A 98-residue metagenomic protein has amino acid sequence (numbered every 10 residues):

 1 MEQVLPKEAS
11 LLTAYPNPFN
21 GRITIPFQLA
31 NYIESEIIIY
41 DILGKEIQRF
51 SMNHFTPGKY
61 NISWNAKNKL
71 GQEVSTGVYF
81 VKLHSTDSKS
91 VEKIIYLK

Functional and structural regions predicted by a protein language model:
M1-Y15, F19-Y40, R49-M52, N61-W64 (+1 more regions): Glycine-centered coil/turn sites that cap beta-strands in beta-rich domains
P26, S63, Q72-K98: C-terminal tail/sorting-segment detector
Y32-E34, P57-K59, T76-V78: Extracellular Ig-like/FN3 beta-sandwich strand-entry sites
Y40-I47, Y79: Short, glycine-anchored, charge-dense loop/turn motifs used at functional sites
K45-S51, S90: Surface-exposed loop/edge segments in extracytoplasmic proteins
N53-H54, F80: A generic structural motif
K67-N68: Short solvent-exposed capping/turn motifs at the termini of beta-strands
